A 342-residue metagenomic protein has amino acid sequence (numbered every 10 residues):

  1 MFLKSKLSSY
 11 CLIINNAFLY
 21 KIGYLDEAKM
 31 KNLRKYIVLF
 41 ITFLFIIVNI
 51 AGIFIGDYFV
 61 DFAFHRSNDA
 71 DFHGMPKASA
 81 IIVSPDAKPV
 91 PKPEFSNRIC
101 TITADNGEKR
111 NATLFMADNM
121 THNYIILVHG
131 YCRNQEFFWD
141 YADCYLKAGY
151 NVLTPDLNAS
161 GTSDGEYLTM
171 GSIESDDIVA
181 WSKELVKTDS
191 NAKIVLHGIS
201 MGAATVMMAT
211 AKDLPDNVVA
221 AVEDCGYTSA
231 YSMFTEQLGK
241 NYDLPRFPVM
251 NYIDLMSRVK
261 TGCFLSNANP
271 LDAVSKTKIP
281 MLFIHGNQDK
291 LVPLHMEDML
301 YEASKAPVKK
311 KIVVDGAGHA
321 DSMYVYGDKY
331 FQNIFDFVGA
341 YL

Functional and structural regions predicted by a protein language model:
F45-T103: An N-terminal hydrophobic leader/cap segment in hydrolases
Y131-C144: The serine-hydrolase catalytic nucleophile loop
Y145-D164: Conserved alpha/beta-hydrolase
L168-D189: Alpha/beta-hydrolase active-site loop
M208-C263: Hydrolase active-site cap/lid region
T277, F283-H285, D289: Short beta-strand/loop motif that positions the catalytic acidic residue of the alpha/beta-hydrolase fold
P293-E302: Short alpha-helix in the alpha/beta-hydrolase fold that links the catalytic acid
Y326-L342: Catalytic active-site module of serine/aspartate enzymes centered on a nucleophile-bearing elbow/loop
